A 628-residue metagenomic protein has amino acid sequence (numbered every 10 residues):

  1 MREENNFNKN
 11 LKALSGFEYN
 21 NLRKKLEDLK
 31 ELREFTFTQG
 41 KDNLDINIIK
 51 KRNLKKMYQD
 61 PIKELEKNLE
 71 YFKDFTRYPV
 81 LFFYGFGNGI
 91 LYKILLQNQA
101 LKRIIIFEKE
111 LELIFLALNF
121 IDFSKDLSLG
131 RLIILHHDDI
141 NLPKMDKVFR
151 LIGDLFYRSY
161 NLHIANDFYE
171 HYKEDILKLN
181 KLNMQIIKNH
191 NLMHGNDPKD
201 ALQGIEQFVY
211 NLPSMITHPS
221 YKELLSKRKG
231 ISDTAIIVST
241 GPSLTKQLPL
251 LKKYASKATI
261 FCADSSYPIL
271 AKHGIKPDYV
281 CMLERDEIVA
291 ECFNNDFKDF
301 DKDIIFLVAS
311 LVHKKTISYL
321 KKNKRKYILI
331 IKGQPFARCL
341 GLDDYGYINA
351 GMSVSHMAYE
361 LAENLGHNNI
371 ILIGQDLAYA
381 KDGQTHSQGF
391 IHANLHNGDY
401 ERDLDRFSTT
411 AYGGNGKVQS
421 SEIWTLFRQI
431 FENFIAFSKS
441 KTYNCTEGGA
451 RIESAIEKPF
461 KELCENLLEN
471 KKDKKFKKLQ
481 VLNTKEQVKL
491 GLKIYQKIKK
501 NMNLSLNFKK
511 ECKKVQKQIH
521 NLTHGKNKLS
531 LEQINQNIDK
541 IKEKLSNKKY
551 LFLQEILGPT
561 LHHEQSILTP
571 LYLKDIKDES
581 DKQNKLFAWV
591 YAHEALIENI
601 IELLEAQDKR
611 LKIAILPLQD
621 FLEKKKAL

Functional and structural regions predicted by a protein language model:
M1-A235, P242-T259, P268-K272, Y279 (+4 more regions): N-terminal donor/sugar-recognition subdomains of glycan-related enzymes, prototypically the membrane-proximal stem
E108, S266-Y267, G274-E284, A362-H386: Glycine-rich phosphate/pyrophosphate-binding loops and their adjacent beta-strand/loop elements at enzyme active sites
L250, A258, L340, A350-G351 (+1 more regions): Long alpha-helical, hydrophobic tracts
L307-V308, V312-H313: Phosphate/pyrophosphate-binding betaalpha-module
K314-L377: Active-site/ligand-binding-proximal alpha/beta "capping" segment
G341-Y345, S408-K417: Flexible glycine/proline-enriched surface loops and loop-helix/loop-strand junctions
A378, D382-G413: Active-site phosphate/oxyanion-binding loops
